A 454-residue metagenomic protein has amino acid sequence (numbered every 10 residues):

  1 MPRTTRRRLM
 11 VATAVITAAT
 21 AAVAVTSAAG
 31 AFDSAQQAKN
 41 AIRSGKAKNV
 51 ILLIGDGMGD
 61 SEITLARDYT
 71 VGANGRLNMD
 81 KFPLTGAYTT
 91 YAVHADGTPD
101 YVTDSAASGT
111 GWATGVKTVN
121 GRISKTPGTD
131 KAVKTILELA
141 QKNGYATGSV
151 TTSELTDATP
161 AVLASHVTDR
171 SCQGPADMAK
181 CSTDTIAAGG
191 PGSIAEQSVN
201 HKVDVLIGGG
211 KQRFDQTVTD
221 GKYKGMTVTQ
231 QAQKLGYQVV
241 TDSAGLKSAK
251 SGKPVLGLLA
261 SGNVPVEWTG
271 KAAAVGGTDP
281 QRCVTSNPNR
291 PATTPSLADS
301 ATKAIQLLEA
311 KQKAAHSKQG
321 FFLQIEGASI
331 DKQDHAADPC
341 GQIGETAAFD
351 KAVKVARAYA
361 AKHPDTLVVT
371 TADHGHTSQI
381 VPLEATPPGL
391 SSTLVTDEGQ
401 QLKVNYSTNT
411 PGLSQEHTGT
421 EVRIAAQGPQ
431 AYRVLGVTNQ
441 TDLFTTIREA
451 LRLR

Functional and structural regions predicted by a protein language model:
M1-A31: Secretory targeting and sorting signals
F32-I42: A short, compositionally biased domain-edge/stem linker segment
S44-N49, M58-I63, D68-T110, T156-R454: A post-motif C-terminal structural segment
K48-E62, R67, G128-G144, E154: Active-site-adjacent structural elements in enzyme catalytic domains
A92-G128, K134, E138, T147-T152 (+1 more regions): Noncatalytic scaffold domains of N-terminal-nucleophile
G115, L139, N143, G209 (+1 more regions): Mid-sequence acidic-hydrophobic segments that form the walls of catalytic/ligand-binding cavities or oligomerization
G144-A146, H363: Secondary-structure transition into beta-strands, especially the periplasmic turns and strand N-termini that construct
